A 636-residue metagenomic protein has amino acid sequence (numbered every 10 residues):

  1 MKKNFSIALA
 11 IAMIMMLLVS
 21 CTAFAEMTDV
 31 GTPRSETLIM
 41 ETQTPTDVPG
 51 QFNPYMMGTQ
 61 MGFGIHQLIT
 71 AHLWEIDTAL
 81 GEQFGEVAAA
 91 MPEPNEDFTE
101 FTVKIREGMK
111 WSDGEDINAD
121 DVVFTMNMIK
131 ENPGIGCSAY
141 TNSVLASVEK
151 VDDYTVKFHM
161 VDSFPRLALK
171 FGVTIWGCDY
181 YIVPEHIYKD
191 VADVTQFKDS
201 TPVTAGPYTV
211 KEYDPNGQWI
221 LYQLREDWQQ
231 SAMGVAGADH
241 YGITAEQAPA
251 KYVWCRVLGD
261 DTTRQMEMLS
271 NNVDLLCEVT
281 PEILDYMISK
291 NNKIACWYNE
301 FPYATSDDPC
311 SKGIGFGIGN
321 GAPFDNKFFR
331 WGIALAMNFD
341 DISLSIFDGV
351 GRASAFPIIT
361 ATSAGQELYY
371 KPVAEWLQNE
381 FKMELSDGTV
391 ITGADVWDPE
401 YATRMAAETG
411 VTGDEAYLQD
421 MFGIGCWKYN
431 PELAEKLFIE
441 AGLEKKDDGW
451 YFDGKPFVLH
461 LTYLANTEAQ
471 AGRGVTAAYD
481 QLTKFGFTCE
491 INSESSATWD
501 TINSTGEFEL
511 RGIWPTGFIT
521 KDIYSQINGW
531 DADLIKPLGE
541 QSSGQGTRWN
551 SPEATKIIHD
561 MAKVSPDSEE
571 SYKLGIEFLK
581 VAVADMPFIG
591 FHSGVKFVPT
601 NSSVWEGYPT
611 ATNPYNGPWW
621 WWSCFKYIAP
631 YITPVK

Functional and structural regions predicted by a protein language model:
R34-T44, E100-V103, T125, V156-F158 (+5 more regions): Short, well-ordered beta-strand elements
I39-E96, N127, V203: N-terminal lobe/hinge region of extracytoplasmic solute-binding protein
M40, P215-W219, L258-T262, E267 (+2 more regions): Ligand/substrate-recognition segments at binding pockets and active sites
T42-T44, G64-Q67, D214-E226, L335-A416 (+2 more regions): Detector for C-terminal structural segments
Q67, E75-A79, T174-W254, D260-T263 (+3 more regions): Gly/Pro-rich hinge or "lid" segments in bacterial periplasmic/extracellular proteins
A90-I135, V151, K157-H159, E267 (+1 more regions): Aromatic- and charge-enriched surface segment that lines or borders ligand/interaction sites
K104, S138-K189, A205-D214, Y369-V390 (+1 more regions): Surface-exposed binding/hinge segments that line and control ligand-binding clefts or catalytic entry sites
I129-E131, I135-G136, S147-V148, K211-Q223 (+5 more regions): Extracellular/periplasmic solute-recognition and catalytic clefts
